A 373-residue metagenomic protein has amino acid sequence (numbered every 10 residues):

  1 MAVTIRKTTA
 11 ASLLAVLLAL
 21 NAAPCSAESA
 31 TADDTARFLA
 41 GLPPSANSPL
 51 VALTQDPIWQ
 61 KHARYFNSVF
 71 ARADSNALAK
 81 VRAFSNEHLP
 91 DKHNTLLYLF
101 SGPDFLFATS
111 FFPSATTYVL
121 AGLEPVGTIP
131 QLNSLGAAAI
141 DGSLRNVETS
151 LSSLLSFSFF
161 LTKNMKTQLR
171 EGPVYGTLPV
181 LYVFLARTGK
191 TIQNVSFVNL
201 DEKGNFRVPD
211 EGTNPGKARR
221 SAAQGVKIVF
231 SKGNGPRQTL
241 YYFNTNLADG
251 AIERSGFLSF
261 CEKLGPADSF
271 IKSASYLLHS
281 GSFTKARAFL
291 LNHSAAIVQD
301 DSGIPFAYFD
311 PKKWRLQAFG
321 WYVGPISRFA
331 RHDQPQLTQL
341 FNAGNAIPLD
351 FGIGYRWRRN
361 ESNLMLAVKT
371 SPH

Functional and structural regions predicted by a protein language model:
A2-L13: Bacterial N-terminal signal peptides that target proteins for export
A11-N21: Bacterial N-terminal signal peptides
A23-A27: Sec/Tat signal peptide C-region and signal peptidase I cleavage site
E28-S153, P236-H373: Non-globular targeting/processing and membrane-anchoring segments
L89-P90, L178-K190, N214-A218, K232: Short, surface-exposed basic-aromatic patches at helix termini and helix-loop junctions that form
S101-F112, F157-P179: Short, thiol/selenol-centered motifs that function as redox-active sites or metal-ligating centers
N133-E148, S152-F159, F206-K227: Short, intrinsically disordered low-complexity segments
L169, N194-T239: Short aromatic loop motif centered on NTY/YTY
